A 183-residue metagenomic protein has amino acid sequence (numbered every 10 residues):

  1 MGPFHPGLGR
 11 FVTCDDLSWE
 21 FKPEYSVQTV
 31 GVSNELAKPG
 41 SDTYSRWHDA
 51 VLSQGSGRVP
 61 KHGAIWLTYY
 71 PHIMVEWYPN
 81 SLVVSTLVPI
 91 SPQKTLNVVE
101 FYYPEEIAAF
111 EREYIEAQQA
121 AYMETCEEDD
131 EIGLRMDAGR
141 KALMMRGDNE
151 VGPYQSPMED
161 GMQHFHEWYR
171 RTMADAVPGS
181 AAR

Functional and structural regions predicted by a protein language model:
M1-R183: C-terminal catalytic domain of Rieske-type non-heme iron oxygenases
